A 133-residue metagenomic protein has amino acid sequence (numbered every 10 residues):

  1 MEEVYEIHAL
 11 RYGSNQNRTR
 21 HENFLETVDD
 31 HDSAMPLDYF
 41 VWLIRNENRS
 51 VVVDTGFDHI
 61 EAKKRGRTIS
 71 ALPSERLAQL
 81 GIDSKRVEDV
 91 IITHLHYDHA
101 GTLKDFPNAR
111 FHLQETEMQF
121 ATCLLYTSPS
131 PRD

Functional and structural regions predicted by a protein language model:
V4-E6: Extreme N-terminal starter segment of soluble prokaryotic enzymes
S14-E75: Conserved beta-strand hairpin/beta-sheet module of binuclear metal-dependent hydrolase folds, prominently
T55, E115, P131: Residues immediately flanking
F57, Y97, D133: Short, glycine/acidic-enriched loop or turn micro-motifs at the edges of active sites
I60, A100, F120: Conserved protein kinase catalytic core
R67-L113: Active-site metal-binding motif and surrounding structural segment of the metallo-beta-lactamase
T116-L124: Histidine/lysine/aspartate-rich catalytic loop segments that bind and position anionic ligands
Y126-D133: Conserved small/polar residues in nucleotide/adenosyl-binding loops
